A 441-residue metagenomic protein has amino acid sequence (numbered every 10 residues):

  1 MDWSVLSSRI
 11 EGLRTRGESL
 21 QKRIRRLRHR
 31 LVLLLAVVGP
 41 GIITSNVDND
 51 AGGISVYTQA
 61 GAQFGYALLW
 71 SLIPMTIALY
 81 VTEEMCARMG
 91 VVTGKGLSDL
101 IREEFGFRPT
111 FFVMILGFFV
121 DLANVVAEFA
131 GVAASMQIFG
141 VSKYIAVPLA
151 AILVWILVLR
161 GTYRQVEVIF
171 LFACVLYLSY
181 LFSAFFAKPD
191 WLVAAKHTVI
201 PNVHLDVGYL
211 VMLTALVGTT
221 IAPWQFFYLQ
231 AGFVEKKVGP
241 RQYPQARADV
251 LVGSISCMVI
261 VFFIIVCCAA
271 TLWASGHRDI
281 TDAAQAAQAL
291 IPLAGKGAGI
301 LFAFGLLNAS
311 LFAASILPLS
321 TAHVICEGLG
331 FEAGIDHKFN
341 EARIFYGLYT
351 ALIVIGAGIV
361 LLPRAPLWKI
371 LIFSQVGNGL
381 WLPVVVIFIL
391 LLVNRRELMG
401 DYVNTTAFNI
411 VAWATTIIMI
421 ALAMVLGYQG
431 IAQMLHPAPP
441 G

Functional and structural regions predicted by a protein language model:
K22, V56-G61, E84-P109, S275-I291 (+3 more regions): Flexible loop linkers connecting adjacent transmembrane helices in multi-pass alpha-helical membrane transporters
H29-V32, Q59-E84, S98, R102 (+2 more regions): Extracellular loop-to-transmembrane helix junctions
T44, S71-E104, V113-F119, A123: Juxtamembrane transmembrane-helix boundary signature
L79-V92, F233-V234, I255-Q285: Extracellular/periplasmic helix-exit of transmembrane alpha-helices
F107-R108, Y144-V147, V252, S256 (+3 more regions): Loop-to-transmembrane helix boundary motifs in multi-pass membrane proteins
M114-I115, I138-L159, L176-Y180, I344-G358 (+1 more regions): Transmembrane alpha-helical segments of multi-pass small-molecule transport proteins
L149, V158-K188, G377, N404-F408 (+1 more regions): Membrane-interface loop-to-helix entry segments
V175-N202, L210-A231, F388-E397, L422-H436: Hydrophobic alpha-helical segments and their helix-loop junctions in multi-pass secondary transporters
